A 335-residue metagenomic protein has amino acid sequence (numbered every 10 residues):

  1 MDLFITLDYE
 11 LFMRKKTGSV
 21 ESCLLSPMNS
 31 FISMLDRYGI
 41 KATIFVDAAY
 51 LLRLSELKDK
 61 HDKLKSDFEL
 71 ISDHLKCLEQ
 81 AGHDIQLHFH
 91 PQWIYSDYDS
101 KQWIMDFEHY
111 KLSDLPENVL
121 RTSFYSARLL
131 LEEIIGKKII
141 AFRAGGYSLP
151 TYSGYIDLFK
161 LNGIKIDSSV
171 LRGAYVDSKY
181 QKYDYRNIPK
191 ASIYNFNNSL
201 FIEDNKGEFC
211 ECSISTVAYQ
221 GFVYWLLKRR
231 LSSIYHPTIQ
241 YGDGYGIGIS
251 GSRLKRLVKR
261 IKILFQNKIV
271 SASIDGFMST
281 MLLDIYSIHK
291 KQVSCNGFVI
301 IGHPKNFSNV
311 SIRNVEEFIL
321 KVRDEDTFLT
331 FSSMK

Functional and structural regions predicted by a protein language model:
M1-A81, R143-A144, I300, K305-S308 (+1 more regions): Active-site beta->alpha N-cap acidic-glycine motif
K16, D99, S153-D157: Distinct, well-ordered alpha-helical segments
M28-R37, E69-D84, I156, N195-D204 (+1 more regions): Short amphipathic alpha-helices and their capping/turn segments at secondary-structure boundaries
D36, P116-Y147, I202-K206, C210-C212 (+1 more regions): CE4/NodB-like, metal-dependent polysaccharide N-deacetylase domain that modifies extracellular/periplasmic N-acetylated
A48, F89-S96: Short glycine-enriched loops at secondary-structure junctions
W93-D106: Short, flexible, mixed-charge acidic loops at enzyme active sites
A144-K291: Active-site-adjacent pocket scaffolds in enzyme catalytic domains
E208-V217, I263-F265, Q292-K335: Active-site and substrate-binding clefts of carbohydrate-active enzymes
